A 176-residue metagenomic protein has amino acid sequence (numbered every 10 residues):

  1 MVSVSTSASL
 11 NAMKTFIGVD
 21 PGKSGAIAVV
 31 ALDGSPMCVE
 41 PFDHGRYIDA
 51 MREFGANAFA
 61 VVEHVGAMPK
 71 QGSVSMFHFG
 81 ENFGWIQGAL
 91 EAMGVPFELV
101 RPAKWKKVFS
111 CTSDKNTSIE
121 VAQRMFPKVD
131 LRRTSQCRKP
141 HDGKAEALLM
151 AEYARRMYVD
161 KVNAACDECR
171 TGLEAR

Functional and structural regions predicted by a protein language model:
V2-R176: Phosphate- and other anionic-substrate recognition elements at nucleic-acid/protein interfaces
